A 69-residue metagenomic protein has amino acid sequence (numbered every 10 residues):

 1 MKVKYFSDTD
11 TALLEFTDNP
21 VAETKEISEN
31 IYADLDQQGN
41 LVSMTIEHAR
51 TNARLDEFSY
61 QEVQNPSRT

Functional and structural regions predicted by a protein language model:
M1-T69: Small, basic N-terminal interaction modules of short regulatory proteins
